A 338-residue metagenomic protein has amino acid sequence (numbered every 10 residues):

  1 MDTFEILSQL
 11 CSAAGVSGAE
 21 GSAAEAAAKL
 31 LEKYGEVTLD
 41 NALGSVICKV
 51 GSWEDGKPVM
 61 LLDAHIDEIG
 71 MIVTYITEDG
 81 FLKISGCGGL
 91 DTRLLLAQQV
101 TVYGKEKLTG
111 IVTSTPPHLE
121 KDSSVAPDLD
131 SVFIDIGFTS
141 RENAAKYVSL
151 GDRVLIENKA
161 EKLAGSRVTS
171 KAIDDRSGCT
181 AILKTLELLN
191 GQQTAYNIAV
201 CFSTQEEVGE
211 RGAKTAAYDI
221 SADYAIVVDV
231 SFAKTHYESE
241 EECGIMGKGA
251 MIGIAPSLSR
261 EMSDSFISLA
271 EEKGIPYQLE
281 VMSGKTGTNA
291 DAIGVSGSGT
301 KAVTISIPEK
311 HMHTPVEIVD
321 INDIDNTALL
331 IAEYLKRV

Functional and structural regions predicted by a protein language model:
M1-V338: N-terminal hydrophobic/helix-forming segments and targeting peptides
